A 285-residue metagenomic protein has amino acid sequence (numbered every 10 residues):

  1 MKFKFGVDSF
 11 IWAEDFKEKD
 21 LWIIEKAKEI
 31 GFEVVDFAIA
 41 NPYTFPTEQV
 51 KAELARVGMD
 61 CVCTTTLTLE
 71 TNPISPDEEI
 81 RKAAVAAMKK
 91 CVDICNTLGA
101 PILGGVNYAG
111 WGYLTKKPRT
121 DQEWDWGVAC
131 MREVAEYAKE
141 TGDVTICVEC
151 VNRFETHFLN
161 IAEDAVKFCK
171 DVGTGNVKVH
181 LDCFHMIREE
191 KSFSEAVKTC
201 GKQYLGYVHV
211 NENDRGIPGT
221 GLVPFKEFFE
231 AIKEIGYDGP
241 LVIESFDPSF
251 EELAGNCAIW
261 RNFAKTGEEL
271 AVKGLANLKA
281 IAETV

Functional and structural regions predicted by a protein language model:
M1-A13, K17-G31, G99-P101, L159 (+2 more regions): Histidine-acidic metal/acid-base catalytic patches
F3-F10, N41-T47, A87-C91, T120-G127 (+3 more regions): Short, mixed-charge, low-aromatic patches
K4, D60, T145: Residues at the starts of beta-strands that form the adenosine-phosphate
V7-S9, V34-F37, S75-D77, R119-T120 (+3 more regions): A short, structure-level motif marking secondary-structure boundaries and short turns
W12, T68-T71, G110-G112, N152-R153 (+1 more regions): A short, flexible beta-alpha/helix-coil linker loop
E14, N41, N72-S75, P118 (+3 more regions): Short N-terminal micro-motifs specific to bacterial/archaeal maturation and metal-cluster initiation sites
E33, F37-V128, D238, V242-E252 (+1 more regions): Structural motif corresponding to the early beta-alpha repeats
A55-R56, E78-K178, R261-E269: Active-site acidic/histidine proton-transfer and metal-coordination neighborhood in alpha/beta enzyme cores
